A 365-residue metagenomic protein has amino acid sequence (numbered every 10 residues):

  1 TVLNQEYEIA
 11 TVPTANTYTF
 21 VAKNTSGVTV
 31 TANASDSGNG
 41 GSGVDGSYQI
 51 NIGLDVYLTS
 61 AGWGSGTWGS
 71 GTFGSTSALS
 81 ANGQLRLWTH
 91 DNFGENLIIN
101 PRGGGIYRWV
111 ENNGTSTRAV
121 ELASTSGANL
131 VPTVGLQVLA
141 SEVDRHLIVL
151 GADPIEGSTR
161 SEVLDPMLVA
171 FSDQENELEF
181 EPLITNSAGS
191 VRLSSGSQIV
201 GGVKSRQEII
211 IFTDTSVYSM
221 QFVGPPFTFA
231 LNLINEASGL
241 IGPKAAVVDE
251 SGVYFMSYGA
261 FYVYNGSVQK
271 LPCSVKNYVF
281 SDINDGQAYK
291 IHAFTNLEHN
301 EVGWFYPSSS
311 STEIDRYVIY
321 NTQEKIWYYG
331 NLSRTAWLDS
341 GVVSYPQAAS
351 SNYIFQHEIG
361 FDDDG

Functional and structural regions predicted by a protein language model:
V2-R86, G114-V120, S124-L130: Small/polar beta-strand repeat architecture
V21-T29, R102, V110-N112, Y306-S308 (+2 more regions): Secondary-structure transition/turn motif
N51-S77, T125-A128, Q174-S195, S274-Q287: Surface-exposed loop and turn segments in beta-propeller and other repeat-based domains that flank or scaffold
S60-G62, G66-G94, N129-R145, R192-S205 (+3 more regions): Structural signature of eukaryotic scaffold interfaces centered on beta-propeller domains
E95-R118: Hydrophobic or amphipathic alpha-helical targeting/insertion segments
A152-A170, Q198, P307-S309: Short, conserved, GDST-rich strand-edge loop motifs in beta-rich repeat architectures
E162-E175, R316-T322: Beta-propeller blade signature
S194-G365: Beta-sheet-dominated scaffold domains
